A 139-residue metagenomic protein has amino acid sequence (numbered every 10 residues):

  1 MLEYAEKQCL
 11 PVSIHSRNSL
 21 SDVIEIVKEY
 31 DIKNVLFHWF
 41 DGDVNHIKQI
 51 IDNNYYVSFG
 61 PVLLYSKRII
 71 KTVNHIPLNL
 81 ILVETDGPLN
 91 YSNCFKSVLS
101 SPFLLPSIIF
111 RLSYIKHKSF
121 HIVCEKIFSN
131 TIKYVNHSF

Functional and structural regions predicted by a protein language model:
M1-N53, K71, K96, S100 (+1 more regions): Divalent metal-binding pocket/active-site signature
Y4, F103-F139: Mid-to-C-terminal alpha-helical segments outside catalytic/metal-binding sites
S13, L36, S58-F59, L82: Conserved beta-strand positions in the central sheet of alpha/beta enzyme cores
S16, W39, P61-V62, G87: Active-site metal-binding loops of divalent metal-dependent hydrolases
H46, R68-I69, I108, I127: Hydrophobic alpha-helical segments typical of transmembrane helices and their membrane-interface/capping positions
Y56-I70: Active-site glycine- and acidic-residue-rich loops that bind and position anionic ligands or nucleotide-like cofactors
R68-L78: Short amphipathic alpha-helices and their capping/turn segments at secondary-structure boundaries
N79-V98: Short acidic/histidine-rich active-site segments
